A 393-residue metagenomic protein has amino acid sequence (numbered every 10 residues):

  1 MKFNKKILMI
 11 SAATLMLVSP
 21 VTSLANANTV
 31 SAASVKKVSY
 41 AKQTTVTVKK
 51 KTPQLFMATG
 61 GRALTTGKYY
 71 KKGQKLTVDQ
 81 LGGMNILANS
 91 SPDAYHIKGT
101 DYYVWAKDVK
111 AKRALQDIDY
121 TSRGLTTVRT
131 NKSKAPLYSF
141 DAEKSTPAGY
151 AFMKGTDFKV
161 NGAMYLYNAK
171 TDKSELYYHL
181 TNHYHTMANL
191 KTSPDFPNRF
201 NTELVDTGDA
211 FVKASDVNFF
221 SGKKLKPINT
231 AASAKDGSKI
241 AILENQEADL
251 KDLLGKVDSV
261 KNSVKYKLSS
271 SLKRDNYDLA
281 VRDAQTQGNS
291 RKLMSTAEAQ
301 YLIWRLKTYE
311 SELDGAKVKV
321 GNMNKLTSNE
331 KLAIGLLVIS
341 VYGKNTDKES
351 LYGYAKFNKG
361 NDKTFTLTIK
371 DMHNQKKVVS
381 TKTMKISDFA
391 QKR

Functional and structural regions predicted by a protein language model:
M1-K37, R393: Gram-positive Sec-dependent secretion signals
P20-V21, N26, A58, A114 (+3 more regions): Short acidic, gly/pro-rich beta-turn/loop elements at beta-sheet edges and active-site/ligand-binding grooves
V30-Y177, T181-L204, A214-A241, S259-S270: Beta-loop motif signature
K75-T77, V109, Y177, T364-T368 (+1 more regions): Generic alpha-helical hydrophobic packing signal
V104, A111, P197-F219, L306 (+1 more regions): A short, surface-exposed beta-strand/turn
I228-T364, K370-R393: Beta-rich interaction/scaffold domains
